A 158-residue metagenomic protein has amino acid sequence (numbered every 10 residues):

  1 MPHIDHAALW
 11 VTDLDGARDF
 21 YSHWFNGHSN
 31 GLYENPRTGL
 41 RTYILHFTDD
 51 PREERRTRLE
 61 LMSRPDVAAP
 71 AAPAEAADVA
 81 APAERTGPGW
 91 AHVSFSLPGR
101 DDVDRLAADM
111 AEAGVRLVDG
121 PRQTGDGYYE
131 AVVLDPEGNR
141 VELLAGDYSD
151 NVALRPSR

Functional and structural regions predicted by a protein language model:
M1-R18, W90-F95, D147-R158: N-terminal beta-strand motif that seeds the catalytic metal site of vicinal oxygen chelate
P2, W10-R58: Core segments of cupin and vicinal oxygen chelate
I4-T12, Y43-H46, R52, P70-D109 (+2 more regions): Vicinal oxygen chelate
D5, N30, A91, V118-D119: A short, local hydrophobic-aromatic micro-motif
F20-W24, L106-A111: Short amphipathic alpha-helices in soluble, non-transmembrane regions that often serve as interface/regulatory elements
L32, A107-R158: Vicinal oxygen chelate
R58-E60, R140: Short hydrophobic-acidic sequence motifs that mark active-site Asp/Glu residues
M62-A69, A77, G146-Y148: Acetyl-CoA-dependent GNAT
